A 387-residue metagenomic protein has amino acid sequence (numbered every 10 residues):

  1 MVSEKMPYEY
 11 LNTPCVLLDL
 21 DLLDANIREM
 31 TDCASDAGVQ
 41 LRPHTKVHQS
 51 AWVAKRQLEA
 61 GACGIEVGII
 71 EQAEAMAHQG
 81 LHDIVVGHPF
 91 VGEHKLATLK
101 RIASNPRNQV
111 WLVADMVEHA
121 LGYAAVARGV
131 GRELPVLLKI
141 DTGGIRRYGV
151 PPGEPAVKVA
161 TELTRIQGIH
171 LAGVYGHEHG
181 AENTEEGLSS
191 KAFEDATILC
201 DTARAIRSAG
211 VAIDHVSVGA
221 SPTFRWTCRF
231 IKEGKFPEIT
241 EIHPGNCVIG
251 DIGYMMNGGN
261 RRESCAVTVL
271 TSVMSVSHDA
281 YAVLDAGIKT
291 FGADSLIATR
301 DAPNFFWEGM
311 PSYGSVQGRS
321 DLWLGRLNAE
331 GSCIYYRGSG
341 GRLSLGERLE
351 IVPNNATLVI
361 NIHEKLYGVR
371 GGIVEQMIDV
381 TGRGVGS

Functional and structural regions predicted by a protein language model:
M1-L18: Generic N-terminal amphipathic, Lys/Arg-enriched alpha-helix
V2-S3, L22-V53, E66: N-terminal glycine-rich anion-binding loops that anchor highly charged ligand groups
L23, K46, M76, L138 (+5 more regions): Conserved, mostly hydrophobic/aromatic
H44-N183: Active-site-proximal beta-alpha core segment in soluble small-molecule metabolic enzymes
T142-G259: Active-site loop/helix belt of alpha/beta enzymes
T223-G309: Active-site loop ensemble at the mouth of alpha/beta enzyme cores that anchors a bound cofactor
A280, L284-S387: C-terminal accessory subdomain/extension
